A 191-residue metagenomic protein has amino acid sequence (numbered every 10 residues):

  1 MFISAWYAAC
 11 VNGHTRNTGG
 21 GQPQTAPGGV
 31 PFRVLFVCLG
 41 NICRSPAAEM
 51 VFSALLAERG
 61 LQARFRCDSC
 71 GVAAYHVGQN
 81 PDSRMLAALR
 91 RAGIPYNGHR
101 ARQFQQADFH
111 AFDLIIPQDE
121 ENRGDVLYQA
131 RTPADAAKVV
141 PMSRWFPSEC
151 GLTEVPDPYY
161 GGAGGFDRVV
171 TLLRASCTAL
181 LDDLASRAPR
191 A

Functional and structural regions predicted by a protein language model:
F2-A111, D182-A191: Conserved active-site segments centered on acidic
F2-T25, L114, E120-A191: Phosphate-binding/catalytic loops
S45, D119-E120: Helix N-cap/beta->alpha junction signal
